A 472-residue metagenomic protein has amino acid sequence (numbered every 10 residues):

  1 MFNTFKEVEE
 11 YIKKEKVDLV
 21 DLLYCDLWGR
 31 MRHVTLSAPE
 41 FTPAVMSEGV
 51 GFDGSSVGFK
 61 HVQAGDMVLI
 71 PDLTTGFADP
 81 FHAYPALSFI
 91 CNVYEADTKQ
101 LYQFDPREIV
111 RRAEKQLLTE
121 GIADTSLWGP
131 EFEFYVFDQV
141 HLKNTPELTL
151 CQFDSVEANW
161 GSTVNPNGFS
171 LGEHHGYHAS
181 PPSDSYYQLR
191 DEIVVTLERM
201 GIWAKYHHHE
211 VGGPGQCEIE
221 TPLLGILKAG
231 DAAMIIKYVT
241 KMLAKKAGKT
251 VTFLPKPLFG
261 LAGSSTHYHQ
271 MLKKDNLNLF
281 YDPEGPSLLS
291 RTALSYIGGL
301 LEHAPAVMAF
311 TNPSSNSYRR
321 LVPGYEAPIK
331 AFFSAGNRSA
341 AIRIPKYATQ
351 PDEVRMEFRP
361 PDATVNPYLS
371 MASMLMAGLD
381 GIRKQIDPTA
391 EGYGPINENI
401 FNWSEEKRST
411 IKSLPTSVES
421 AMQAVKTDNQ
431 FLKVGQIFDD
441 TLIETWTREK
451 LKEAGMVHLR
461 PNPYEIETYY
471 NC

Functional and structural regions predicted by a protein language model:
M1-C472: Glycine-rich, acidic/polar active-site loops that bind/position phosphate-bearing ligands
